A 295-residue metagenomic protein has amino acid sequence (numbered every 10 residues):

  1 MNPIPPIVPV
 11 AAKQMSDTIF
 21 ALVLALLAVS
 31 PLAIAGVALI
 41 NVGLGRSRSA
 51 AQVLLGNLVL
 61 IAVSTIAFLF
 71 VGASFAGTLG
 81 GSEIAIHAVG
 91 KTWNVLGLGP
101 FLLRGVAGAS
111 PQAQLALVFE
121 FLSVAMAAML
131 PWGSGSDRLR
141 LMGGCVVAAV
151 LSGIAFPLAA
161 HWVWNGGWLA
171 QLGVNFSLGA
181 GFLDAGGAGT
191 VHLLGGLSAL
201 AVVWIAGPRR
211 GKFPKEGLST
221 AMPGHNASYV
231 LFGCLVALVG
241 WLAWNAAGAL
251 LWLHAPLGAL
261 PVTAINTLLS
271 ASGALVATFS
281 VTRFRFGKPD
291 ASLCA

Functional and structural regions predicted by a protein language model:
N2-A295: Hydrophobic alpha-helical transmembrane bundles of multi-pass membrane proteins
